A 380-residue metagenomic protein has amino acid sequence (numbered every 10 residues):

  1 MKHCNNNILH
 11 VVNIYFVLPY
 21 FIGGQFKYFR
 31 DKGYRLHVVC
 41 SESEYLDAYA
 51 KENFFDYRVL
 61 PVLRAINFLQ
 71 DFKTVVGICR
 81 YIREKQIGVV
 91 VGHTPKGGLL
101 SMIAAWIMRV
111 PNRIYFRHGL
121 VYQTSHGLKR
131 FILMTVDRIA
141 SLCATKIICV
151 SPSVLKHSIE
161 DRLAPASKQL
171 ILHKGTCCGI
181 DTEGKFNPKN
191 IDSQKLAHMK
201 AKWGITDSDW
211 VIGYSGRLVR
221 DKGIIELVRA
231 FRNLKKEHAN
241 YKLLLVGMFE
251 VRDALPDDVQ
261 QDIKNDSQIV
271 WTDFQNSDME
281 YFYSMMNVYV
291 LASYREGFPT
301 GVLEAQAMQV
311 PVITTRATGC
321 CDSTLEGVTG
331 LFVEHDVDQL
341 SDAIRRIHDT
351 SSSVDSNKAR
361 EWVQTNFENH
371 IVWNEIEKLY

Functional and structural regions predicted by a protein language model:
P19-G24, W210, Y214-N233, D338: A conserved mid-protein helix/loop that constitutes part of the nucleotide-sugar donor-binding site
V39-E44, S215, K242-L255: Glycosyltransferase donor-sugar binding loop
I82, F274-Q275, Y281-M286: Short alpha-helical donor nucleotide-sugar binding micro-motif in glycosyltransferases
H198-A201, S353-N366, K378: A short, well-ordered alpha-helix in the C-terminal region of glycosyltransferases
P256-F274: Nucleotide-activated donor-binding/catalytic signature segment of Leloir-type glycosyltransferases, i.e., the conserved
Y294: Aromatic "clamp/platform" in nucleotide-sugar-dependent glycosyltransferases that forms part of the donor/acceptor
P311-T314, T324: Short hydrophobic beta-strand element within catalytic cores of glycosyltransferases and related nucleotide-activated
E326-G327, L331-V337, R346-S351: Conserved acidic donor-binding segment of nucleotide-sugar-dependent glycosyltransferases
